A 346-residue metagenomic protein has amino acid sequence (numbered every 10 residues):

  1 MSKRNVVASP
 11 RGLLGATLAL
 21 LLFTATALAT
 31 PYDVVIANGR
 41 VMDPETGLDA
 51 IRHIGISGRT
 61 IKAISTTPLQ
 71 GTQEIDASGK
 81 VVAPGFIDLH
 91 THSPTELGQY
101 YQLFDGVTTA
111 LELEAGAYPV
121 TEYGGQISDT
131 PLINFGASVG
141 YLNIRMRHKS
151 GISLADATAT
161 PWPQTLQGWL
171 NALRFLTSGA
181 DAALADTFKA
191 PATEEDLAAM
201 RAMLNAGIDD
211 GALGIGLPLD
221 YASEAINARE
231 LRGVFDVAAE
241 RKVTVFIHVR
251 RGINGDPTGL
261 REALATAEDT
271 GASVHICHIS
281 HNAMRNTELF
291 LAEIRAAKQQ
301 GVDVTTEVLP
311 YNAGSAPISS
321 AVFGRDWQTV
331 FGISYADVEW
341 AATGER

Functional and structural regions predicted by a protein language model:
S2-T17: Bacterial N-terminal signal peptides that target proteins for export
G15-A25: Bacterial N-terminal signal peptides
T30-I36, V41-A83: Histidine-rich, glycine-flanked metal-binding segment
G39, R59, G79, H90 (+5 more regions): Divalent metal-coordination and catalytic microenvironments
A77-V82, L97-G216, V302-V304, A313: Divalent-metal coordination cores built from histidine and acidic residues
G85-H92: Metallo-beta-lactamase
S93-P94, R251: Short active-site segment of divalent metal-dependent hydrolases/proteases that encodes the spacing between
P191-P218, A222-R346: Histidine/acidic residue-rich metal-binding segments in metalloenzymes
